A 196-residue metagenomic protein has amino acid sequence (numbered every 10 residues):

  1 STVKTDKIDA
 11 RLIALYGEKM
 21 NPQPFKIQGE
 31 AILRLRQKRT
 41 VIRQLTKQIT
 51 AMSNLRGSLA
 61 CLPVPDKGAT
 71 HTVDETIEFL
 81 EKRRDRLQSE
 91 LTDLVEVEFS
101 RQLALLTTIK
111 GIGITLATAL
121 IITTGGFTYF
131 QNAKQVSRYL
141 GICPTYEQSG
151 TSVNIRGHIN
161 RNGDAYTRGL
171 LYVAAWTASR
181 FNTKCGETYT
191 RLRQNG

Functional and structural regions predicted by a protein language model:
S1-G196: A detector of single, family-specific signature residues that are central to catalytic or substrate-handling motifs
